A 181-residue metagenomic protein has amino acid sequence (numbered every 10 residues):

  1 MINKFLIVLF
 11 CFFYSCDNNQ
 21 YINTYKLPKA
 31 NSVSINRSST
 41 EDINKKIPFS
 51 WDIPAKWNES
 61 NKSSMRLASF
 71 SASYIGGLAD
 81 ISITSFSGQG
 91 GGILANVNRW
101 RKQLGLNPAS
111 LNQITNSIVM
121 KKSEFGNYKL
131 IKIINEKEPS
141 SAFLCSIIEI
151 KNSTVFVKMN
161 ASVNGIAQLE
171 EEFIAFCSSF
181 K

Functional and structural regions predicted by a protein language model:
M1-V8: Sec-dependent signal peptide recognition, specifically the positively charged N-region followed immediately by
F5, Y14-A79, F86-Q89, N98-I114 (+4 more regions): N-terminal targeting sequences that direct proteins away from the cytosol to non-cytosolic compartments
S64-A68, S123-K132: Short, hydrophobic/aromatic-rich segments at coil-to-beta transitions
I81-I83, I131: Hydrophobic beta-strand residues in large extracellular and virion-surface proteins
G92: Extracellular/lumenal carbohydrate-interaction signature centered on repeated Trp-anchored short motifs
